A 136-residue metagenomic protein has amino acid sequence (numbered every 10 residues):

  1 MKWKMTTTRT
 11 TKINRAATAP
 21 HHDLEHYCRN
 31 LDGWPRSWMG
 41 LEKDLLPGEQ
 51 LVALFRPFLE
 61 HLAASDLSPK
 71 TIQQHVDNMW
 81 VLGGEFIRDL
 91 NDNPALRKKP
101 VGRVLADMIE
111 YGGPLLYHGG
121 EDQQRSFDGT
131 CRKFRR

Functional and structural regions predicted by a protein language model:
M1-R136: Charge-rich, intrinsically disordered N-terminal extensions that act as flexible nucleic-acid engagement or regulatory
